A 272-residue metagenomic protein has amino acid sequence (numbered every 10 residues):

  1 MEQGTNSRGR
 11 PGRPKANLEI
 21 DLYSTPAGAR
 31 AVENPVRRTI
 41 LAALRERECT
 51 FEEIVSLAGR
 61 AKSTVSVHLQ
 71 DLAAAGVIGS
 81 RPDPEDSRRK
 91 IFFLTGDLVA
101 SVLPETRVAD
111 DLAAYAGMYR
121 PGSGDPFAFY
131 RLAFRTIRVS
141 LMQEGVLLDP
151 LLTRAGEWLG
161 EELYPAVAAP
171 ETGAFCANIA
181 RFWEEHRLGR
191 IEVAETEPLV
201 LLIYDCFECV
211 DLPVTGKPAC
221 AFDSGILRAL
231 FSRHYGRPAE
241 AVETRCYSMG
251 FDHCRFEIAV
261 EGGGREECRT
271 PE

Functional and structural regions predicted by a protein language model:
E2-S24, R30, S56, K62 (+7 more regions): N-terminal accessory segment detector
R30-R37: Short helix-coil-helix linker/hinge
P35, E46-T50: Short capping segments at the starts of secondary-structure elements
A42-L44: Short alpha-helical segment immediately N-terminal to, or the first helix within, an HTH/HTH-like DNA-binding domain
F51-E52, Q70: Residues within the helices of the helix-turn-helix
I78, R237-C246: Low-complexity, intrinsically disordered Gly/Pro/Thr-rich segments
P218-G236: Active-site helix/loop of acyl-thioester processing domains in fatty-acid/polyketide metabolism, spanning hotdog-fold
